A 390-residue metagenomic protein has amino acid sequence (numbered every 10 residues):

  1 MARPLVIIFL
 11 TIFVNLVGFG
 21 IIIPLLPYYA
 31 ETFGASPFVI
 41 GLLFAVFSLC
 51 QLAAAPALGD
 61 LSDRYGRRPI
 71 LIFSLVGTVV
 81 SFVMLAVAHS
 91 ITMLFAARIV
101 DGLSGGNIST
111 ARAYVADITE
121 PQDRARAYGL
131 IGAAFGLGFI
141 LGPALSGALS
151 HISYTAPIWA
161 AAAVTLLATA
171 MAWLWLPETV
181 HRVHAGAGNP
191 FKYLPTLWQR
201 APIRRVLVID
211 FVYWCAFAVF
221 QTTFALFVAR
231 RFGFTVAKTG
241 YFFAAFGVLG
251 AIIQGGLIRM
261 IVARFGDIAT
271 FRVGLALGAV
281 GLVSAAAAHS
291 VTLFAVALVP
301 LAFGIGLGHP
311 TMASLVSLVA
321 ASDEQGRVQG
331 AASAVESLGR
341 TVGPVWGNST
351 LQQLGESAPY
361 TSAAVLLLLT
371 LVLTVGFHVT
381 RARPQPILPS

Functional and structural regions predicted by a protein language model:
M1-A2, P177-I209, S390: Juxtamembrane intracellular "pre-TM" segments in multi-pass secondary transporters
G20, S48-P56, G106, F139-I140 (+3 more regions): Residue-level signature of mid-helix packing/kink "hotspots" within the transmembrane helices of 12-pass Major
P24-F38, T223-K238: Short amphipathic helix-loop junctions that connect adjacent transmembrane helices in Major Facilitator Superfamily/SLC
G34, G66, V87-T92, G233 (+1 more regions): Helix-breaking motifs and short loop linkers at transmembrane-helix boundaries and internal kinks in secondary membrane
A55-G66, I253-D267, L351: Helix-to-loop junctions at the C-terminal end of transmembrane segments in multipass secondary transporters
P69-M84, A269-S284: Structural signature of the two symmetry-related core transmembrane helices
A97-G136: Cytoplasmic helix-loop-helix junction between adjacent transmembrane helices in 12-TM secondary transporters
I131-W173: Helix-loop-helix hairpin linking two adjacent transmembrane segments in secondary transporters
